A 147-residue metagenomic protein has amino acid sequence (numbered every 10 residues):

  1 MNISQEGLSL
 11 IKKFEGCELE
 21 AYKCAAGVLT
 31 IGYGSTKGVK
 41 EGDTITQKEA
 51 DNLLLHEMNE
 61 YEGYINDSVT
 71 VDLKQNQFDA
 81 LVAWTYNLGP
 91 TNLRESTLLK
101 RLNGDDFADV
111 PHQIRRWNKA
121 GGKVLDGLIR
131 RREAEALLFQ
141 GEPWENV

Functional and structural regions predicted by a protein language model:
M1-V28, S35-K40, I45-G63, S68-D72 (+1 more regions): Long, amphipathic alpha-helical surface segments
I11, Q77-T85, Q113-R115: Short alpha-helical scaffolding segments that buttress acidic/His motifs in well-ordered protein cores
Y33-G34, Y86: Active-site-proximal beta-strand/loop segments in catalytic clefts of secreted hydrolases
H56, A83-L88: Short, residue-level hotspots on alpha-helical faces of the histone-fold and other alpha-helical interaction modules
